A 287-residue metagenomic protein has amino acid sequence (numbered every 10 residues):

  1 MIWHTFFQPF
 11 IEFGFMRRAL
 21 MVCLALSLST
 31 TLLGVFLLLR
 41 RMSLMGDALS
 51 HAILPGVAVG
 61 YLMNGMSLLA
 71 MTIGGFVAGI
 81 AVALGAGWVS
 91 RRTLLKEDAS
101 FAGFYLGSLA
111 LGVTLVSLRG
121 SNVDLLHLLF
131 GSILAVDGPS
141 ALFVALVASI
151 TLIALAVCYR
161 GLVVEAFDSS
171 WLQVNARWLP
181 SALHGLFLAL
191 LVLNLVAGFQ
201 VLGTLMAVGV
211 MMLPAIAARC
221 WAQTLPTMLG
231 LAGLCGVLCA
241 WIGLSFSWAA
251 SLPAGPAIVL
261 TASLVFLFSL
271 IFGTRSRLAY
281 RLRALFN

Functional and structural regions predicted by a protein language model:
M1-L28: Membrane-interfacial amphipathic/re-entrant helices at transmembrane-helix boundaries
I2-E12, N122-V136, S245-W248: Membrane-interface helix termini and inter-helical loops of multi-pass transporters
R18-A19, L125-L152: Loop-to-helix entry region at the N-terminal start of transmembrane alpha-helices in multi-pass membrane transporters
L20-A25, L69-V77, A102-G103, A141-L146 (+3 more regions): Hydrophobic alpha-helical transmembrane segments
V35-S50, L54-N122, A218-G230, S247-A250 (+1 more regions): Short loop segments and helix-boundary regions at transmembrane helix junctions of multi-pass inner-membrane proteins
I153-F187: Membrane-helix/interface signature in polytopic inner-membrane proteins
V201, L205-P256: Transmembrane alpha-helical segments in multi-pass inner-membrane proteins
L252-N287: Cytosolic-side transmembrane-helix boundaries in multi-pass membrane proteins
